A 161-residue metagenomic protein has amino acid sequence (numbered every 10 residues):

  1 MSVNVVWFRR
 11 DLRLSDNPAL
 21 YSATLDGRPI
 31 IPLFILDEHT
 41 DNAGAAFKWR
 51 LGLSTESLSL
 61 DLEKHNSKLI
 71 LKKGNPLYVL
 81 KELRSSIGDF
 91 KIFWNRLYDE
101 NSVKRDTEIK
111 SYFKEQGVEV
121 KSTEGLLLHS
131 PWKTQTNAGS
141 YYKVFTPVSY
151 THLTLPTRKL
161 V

Functional and structural regions predicted by a protein language model:
M1-L153: Trp/Phe/Arg-rich N-terminal binding region typifying the photolyase-homology
H152-V161: Single conserved hydrophobic/aromatic residue that forms the stacking wall/gate of nucleotide- or nucleobase-binding
